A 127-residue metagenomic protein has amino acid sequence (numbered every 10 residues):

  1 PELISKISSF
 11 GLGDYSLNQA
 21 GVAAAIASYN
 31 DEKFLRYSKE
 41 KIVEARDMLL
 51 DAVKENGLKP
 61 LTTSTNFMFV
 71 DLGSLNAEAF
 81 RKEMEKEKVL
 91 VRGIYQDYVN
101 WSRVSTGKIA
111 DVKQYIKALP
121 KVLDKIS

Functional and structural regions predicted by a protein language model:
P1-V53, L58-L61: PLP-dependent aminotransferase class I/II
E2, K33, L75-N76, A110: A generic structural signal for alpha-helix starts
S5-K6, A79, Q114: Short, solvent-exposed alpha-helical surface patches in well-structured domains
I42-D47, D51-E87, T106: Conserved PLP-binding catalytic core of the aspartate aminotransferase-like
T63-T65, V70, Y95-Y98, D111: Conserved alpha/beta core of the MobA/IspD/sugar-nucleotide pyrophosphorylase nucleotidyltransferase superfamily
K82-E87, Q96-S127: PLP-dependent enzyme catalytic core of the Aspartate aminotransferase-like
